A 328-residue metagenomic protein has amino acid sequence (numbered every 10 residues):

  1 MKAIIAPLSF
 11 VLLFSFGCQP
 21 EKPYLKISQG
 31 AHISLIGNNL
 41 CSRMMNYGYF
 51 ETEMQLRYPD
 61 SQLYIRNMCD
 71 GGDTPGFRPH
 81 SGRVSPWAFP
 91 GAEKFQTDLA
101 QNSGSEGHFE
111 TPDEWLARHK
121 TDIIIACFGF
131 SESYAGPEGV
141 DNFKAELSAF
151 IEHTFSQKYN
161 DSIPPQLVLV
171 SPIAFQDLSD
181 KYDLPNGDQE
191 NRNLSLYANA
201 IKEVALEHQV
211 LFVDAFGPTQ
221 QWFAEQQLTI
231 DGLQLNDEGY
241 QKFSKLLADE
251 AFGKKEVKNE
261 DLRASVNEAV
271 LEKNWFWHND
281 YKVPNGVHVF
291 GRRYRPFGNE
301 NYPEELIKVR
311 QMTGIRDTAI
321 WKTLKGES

Functional and structural regions predicted by a protein language model:
A6-S15: Bacterial N-terminal signal peptides
C18-G72, G76-W87, P112-R118, I124 (+2 more regions): Serine-esterase "nucleophile elbow" of acetyl-processing enzymes
K26-I27, I36, Y47-G48, S85-K144 (+7 more regions): Oxyanion-hole/transition-state-stabilizing segment in secreted/luminal serine hydrolases and related acyltransferases
S28, S162, Q227, D231-S328: Conserved catalytic region of serine esterases and O-acyltransferases that act on ester linkages in lipids
H32-I36, Y64-C69, D122-F128, Q166-S171 (+2 more regions): Structural recognition of the beta-strand scaffold that forms the well-ordered cores of secreted hydrolase catalytic
N39-R43, D70-G76, I123, F130-A135 (+2 more regions): Solvent-exposed loop/turn segments at secondary-structure junctions within structured extracellular/periplasmic domains
F155-Q166: A short helix->loop->beta-strand "cap" motif at the edges of active sites that frequently abuts
D177-A215: Substrate-gating cap/lid alpha-helix
